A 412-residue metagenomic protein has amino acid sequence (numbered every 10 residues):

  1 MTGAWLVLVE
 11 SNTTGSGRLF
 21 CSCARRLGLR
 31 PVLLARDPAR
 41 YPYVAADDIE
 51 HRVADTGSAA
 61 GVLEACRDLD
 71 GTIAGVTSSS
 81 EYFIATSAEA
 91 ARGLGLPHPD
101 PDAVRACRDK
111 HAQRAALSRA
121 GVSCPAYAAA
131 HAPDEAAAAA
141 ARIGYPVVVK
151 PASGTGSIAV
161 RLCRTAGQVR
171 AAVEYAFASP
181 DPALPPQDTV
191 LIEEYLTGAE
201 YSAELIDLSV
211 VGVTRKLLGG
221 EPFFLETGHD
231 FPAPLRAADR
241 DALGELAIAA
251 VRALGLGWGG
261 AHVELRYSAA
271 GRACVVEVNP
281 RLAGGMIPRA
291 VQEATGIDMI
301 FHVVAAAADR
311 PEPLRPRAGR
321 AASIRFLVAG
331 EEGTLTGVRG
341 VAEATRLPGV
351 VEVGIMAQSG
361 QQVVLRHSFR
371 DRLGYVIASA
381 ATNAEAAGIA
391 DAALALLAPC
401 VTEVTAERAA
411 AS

Functional and structural regions predicted by a protein language model:
M1-A103, D134, A357-D371, S379-R408: ATP-binding N-terminal substructure of ATP-dependent carboxylate-amine bond-forming enzymes
C107-V190, T197, A233-A249, L394: Active-site nucleotide/adenylate-binding loops and adjacent lid/helix of ATP-dependent enzymes
R119, V304-S412: Peripheral (often C-terminal) accessory segments that flank ATP-dependent C-N-forming ligase machineries
P125, I158, Y201-A203, L208 (+5 more regions): Change "...and in nucleic-acid phosphodiester-cleaving endonucleases..." to "...and in nucleic-acid processing enzymes
R161, E194, Q292, R372-A380: Short, well-ordered beta-strand elements within core beta-sheets of diverse protein domains
A176-F177, P186-T189, E194-P234, D241-A273 (+4 more regions): Phosphate-binding core of ATP-grasp and ATP-grasp-like enzymes
